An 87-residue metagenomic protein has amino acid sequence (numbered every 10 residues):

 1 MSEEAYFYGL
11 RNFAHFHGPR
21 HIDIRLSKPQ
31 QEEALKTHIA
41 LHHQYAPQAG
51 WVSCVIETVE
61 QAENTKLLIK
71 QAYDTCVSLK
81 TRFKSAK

Functional and structural regions predicted by a protein language model:
M1-A46: Short, conserved beta-strand/beta-arch hydrophobic-aromatic motifs that form part of recognition grooves or interface
P47-K87: Well-ordered alpha/beta subsegment
